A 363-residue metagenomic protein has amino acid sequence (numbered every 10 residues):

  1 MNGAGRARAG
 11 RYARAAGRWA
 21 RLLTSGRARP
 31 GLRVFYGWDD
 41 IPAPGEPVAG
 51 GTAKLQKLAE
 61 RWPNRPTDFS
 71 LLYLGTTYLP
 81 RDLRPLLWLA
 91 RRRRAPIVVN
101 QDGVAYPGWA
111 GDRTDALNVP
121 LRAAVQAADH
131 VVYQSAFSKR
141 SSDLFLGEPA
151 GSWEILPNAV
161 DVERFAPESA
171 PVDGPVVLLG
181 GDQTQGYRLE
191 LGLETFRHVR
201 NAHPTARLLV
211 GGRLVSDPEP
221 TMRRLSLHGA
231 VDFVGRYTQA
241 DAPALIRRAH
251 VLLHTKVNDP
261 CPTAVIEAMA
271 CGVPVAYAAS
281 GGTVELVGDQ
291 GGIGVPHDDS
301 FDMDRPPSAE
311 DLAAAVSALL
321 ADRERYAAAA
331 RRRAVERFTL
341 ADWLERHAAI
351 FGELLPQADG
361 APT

Functional and structural regions predicted by a protein language model:
T114-V131: Membrane-proximal helix-turn-helix segments that form the acceptor-binding/catalytic region of lipid-linked
F137, A159: Carbohydrate-associated surface elements
S169-R200, L209: Conserved donor-binding/catalytic core segment of Leloir-type glycosyltransferases
E219-P243: Nucleotide-activated donor-binding/catalytic signature segment of Leloir-type glycosyltransferases, i.e., the conserved
V251, P274-Y277, V284, G294: Short hydrophobic beta-strand element within catalytic cores of glycosyltransferases and related nucleotide-activated
V257: Aromatic "clamp/platform" in nucleotide-sugar-dependent glycosyltransferases that forms part of the donor/acceptor
V284-S317: Change "using UDP/GDP/dTDP sugars" to "using nucleotide sugars
P307, D311, L320-G352: A charged, aromatic-enriched C-terminal amphipathic alpha-helix characteristic of glycosyltransferases across folds
